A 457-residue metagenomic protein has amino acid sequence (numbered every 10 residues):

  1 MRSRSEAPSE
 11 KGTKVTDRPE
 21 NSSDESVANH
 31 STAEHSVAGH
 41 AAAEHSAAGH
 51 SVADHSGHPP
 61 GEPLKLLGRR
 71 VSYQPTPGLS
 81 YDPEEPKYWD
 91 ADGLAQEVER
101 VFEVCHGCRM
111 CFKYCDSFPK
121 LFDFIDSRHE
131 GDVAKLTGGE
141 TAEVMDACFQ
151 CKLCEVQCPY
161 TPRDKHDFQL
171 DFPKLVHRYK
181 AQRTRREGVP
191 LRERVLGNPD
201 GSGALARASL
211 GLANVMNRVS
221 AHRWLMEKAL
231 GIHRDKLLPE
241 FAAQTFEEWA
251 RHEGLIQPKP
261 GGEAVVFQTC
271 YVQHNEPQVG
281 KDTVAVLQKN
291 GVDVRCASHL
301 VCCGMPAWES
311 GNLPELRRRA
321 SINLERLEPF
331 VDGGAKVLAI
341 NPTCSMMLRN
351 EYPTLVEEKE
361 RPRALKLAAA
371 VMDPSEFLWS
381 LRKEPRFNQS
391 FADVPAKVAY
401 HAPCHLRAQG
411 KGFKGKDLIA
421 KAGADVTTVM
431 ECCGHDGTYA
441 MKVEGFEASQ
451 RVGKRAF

Functional and structural regions predicted by a protein language model:
R2-N21, H50-G107, D116-S117, L121-F122: Flexible, acidic/Gly-rich N-terminal and inter-domain linker regions that tether and position cofactor-handling modules
E25-S56: Long, intrinsically disordered low-complexity tandem-repeat segments
R69-K87, K113-A147, T161-L191: Non-heme iron-sulfur electron-transfer modules
Y81, E85-D90, D126-S127, K152 (+2 more regions): Active-site-adjacent bridging/hinge elements
D92-G107, L136-L153, K289-H299, P329-G334 (+1 more regions): Immediate flanking context of iron-sulfur cluster ligation sites
V98-F118, E140-D164, Y179, S202-A206 (+3 more regions): Cysteine-centered iron-sulfur cluster-binding motifs in ferredoxin-type domains/subunits of redox enzymes
R109, P119, K152, Y160-P162 (+4 more regions): Glycine-rich, histidine-containing beta strand-loop boundary motifs that form or position
L170-F457: Iron-sulfur cluster-binding electron-transfer modules in prokaryotic oxidoreductases
